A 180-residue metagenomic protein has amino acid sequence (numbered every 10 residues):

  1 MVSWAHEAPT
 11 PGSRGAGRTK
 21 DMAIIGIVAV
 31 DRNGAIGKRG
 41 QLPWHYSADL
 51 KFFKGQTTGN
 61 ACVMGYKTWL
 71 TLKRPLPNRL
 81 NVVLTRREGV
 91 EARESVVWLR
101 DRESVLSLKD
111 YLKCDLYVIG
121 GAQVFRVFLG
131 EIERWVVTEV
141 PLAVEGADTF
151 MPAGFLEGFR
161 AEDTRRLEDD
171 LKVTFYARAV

Functional and structural regions predicted by a protein language model:
G12-G17: Residue-identity detector for glycine
R18-V180: Enzymes that bind and transform nitrogen-containing heteroaromatic metabolites
